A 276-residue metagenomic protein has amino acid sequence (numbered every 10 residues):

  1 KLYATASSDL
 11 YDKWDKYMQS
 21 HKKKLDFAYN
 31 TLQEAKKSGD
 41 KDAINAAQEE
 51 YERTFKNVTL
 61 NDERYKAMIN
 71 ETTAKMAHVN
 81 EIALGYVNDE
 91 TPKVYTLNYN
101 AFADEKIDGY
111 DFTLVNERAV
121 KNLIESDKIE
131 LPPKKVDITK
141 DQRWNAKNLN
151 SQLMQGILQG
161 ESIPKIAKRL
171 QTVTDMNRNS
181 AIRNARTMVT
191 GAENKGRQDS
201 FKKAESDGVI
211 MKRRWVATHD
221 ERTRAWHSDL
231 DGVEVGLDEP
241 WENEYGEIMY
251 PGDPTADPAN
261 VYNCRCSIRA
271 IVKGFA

Functional and structural regions predicted by a protein language model:
K1-D175, I271-A276: N-terminal leader/targeting and assembly helices and adjacent pre-domain segments
D175-M176, S180-A276: Acidic, glycine-rich two-metal-ion catalytic cores of nucleic acid-processing enzymes
